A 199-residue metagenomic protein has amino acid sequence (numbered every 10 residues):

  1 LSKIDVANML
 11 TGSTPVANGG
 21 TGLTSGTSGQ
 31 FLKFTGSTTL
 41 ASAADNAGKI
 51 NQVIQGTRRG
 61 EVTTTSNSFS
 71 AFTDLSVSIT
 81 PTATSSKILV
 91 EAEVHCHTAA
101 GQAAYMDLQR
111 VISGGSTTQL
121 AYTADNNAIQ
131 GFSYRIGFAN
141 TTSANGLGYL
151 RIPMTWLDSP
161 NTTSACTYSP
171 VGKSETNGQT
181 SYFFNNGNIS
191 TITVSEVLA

Functional and structural regions predicted by a protein language model:
L1-I50, T84, A100: Extracellular repetitive beta-rich solenoid segments
L10-S13, A71, Y149: Generic alpha-helix detector with strongest preference for long hydrophobic helices that associate with membranes
G20, V77-S78: Generic recognition of flexible, low-complexity loop/linker segments
T27-S28, A71-T73: Short, solvent-exposed loop/turn segments enriched in Ser/Thr/Gly
S28, V53-I54, Y105: Coiled-coil-like amphipathic alpha-helices with heptad-repeat character
T38, T73-S76: Prokaryotic Sec-type signal peptides and long signal-anchor helices with extended Leu/Ile/Val-rich h-regions
G48-E61: Extracellular receptor-binding modules and their adjoining Ser/Thr/Gly/Asp/Asn-rich linkers
T57, T63, S68, S78-K87 (+2 more regions): Terminal beta-strand-rich extracellular "head" domains that mediate receptor/glycan or other ligand binding
